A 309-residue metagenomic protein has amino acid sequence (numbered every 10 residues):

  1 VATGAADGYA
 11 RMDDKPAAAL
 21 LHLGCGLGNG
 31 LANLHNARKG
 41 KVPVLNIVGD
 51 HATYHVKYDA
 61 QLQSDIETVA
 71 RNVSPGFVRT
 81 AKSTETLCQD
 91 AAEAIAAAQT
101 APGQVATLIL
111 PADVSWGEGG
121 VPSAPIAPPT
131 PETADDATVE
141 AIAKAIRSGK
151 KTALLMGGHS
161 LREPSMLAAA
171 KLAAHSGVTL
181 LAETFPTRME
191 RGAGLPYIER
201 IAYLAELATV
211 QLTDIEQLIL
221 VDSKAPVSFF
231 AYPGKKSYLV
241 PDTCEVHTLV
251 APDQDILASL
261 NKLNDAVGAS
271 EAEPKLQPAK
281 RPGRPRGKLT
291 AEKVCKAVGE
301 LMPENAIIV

Functional and structural regions predicted by a protein language model:
V1-L276, A297-I307: N-terminal alpha/beta PP-like core and its mobile active-site loop of ThDP/TPP-dependent enzymes
A279-V309: Cofactor-binding active-site loop characterized by glycine-rich and histidine/acidic residues
